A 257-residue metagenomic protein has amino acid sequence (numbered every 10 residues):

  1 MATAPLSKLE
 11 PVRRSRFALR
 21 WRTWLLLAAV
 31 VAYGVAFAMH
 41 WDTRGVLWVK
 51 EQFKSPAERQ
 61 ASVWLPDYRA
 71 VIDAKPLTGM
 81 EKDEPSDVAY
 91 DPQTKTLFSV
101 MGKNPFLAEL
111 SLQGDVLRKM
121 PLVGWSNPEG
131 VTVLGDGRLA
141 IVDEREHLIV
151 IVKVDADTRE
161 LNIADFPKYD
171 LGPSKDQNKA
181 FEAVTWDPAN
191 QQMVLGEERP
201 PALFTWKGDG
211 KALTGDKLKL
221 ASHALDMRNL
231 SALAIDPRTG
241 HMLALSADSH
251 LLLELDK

Functional and structural regions predicted by a protein language model:
A2-K257: Sequence/structural signature of beta-propeller domains
